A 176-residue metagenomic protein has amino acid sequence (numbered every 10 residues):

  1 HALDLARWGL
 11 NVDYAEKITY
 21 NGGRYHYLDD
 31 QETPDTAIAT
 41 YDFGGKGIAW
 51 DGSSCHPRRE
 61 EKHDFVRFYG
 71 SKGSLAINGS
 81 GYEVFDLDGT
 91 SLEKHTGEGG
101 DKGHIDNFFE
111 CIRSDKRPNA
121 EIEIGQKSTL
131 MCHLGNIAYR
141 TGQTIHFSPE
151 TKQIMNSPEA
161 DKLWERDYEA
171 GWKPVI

Functional and structural regions predicted by a protein language model:
H1-G81, T90-E123, T129-I176: Contiguous beta-strand/loop segments that form the cofactor/metal-binding neighborhood of enzyme cores
L87: Short edge-strand/loop segments of extracellular domains
